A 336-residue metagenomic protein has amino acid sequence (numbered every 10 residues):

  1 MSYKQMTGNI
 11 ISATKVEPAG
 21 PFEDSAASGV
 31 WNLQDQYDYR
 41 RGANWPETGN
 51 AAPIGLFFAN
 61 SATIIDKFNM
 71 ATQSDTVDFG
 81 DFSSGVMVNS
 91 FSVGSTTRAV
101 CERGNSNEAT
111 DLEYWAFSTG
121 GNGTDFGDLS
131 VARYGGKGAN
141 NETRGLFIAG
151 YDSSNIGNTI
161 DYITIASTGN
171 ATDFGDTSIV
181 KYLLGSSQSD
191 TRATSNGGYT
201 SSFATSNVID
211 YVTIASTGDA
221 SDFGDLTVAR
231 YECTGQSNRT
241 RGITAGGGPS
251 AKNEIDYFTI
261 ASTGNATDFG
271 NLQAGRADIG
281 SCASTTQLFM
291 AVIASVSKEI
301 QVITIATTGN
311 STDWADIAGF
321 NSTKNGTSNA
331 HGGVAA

Functional and structural regions predicted by a protein language model:
M1-A336: Polar, enzyme-active/binding microenvironments
